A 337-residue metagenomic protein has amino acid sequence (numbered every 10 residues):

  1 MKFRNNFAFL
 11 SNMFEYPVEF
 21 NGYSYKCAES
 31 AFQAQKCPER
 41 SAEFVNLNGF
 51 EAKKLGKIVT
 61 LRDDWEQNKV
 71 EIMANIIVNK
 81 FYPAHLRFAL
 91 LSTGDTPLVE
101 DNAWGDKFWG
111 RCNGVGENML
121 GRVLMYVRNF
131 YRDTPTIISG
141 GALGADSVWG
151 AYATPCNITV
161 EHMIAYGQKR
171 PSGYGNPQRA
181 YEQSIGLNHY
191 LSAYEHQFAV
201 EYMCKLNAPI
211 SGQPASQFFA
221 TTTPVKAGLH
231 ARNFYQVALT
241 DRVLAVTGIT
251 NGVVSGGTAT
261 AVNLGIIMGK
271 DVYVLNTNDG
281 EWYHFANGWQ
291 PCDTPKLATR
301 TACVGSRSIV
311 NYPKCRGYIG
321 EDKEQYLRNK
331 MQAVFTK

Functional and structural regions predicted by a protein language model:
M1-T134: Charged, low-complexity intrinsically disordered segments
P135-T336: Acidic/glycine-enriched connector segments
